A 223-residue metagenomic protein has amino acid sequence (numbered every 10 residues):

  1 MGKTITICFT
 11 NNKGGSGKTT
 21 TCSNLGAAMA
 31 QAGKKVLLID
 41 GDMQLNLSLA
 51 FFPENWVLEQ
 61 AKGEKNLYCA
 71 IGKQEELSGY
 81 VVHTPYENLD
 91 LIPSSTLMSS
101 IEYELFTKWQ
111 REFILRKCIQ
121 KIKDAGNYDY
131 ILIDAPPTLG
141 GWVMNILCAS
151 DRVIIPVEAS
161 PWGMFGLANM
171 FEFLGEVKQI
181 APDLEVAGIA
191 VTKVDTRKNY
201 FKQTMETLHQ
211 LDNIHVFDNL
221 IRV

Functional and structural regions predicted by a protein language model:
M1-V223: P-loop NTP-binding core
